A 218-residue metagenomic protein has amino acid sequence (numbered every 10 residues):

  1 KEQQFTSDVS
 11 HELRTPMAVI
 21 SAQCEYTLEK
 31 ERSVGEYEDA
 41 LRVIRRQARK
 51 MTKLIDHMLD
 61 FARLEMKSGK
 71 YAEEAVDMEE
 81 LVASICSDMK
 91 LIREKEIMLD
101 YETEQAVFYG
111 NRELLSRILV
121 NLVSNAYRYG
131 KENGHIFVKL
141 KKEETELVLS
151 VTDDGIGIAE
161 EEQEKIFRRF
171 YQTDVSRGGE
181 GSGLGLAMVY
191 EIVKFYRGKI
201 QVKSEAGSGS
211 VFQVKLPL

Functional and structural regions predicted by a protein language model:
R46-M51: Short alpha-helical segment of the dimerization/phosphotransfer core of two-component systems
M66-Y71, V107-G110: Conserved micro-motifs of the catalytic ATP-binding
A72-S87, D100: A conserved beta-strand-to-alpha-helix junction within the catalytic ATP-binding
A126-Y127: Short helix-loop "hinge" at the ATP-lid/N-box region of the Bergerat-fold HATPase_c
N133-T145: Short beta-strand/loop element within the Bergerat-fold HATPase_c
I158-F170: Short conserved segment of the HATPase_c
